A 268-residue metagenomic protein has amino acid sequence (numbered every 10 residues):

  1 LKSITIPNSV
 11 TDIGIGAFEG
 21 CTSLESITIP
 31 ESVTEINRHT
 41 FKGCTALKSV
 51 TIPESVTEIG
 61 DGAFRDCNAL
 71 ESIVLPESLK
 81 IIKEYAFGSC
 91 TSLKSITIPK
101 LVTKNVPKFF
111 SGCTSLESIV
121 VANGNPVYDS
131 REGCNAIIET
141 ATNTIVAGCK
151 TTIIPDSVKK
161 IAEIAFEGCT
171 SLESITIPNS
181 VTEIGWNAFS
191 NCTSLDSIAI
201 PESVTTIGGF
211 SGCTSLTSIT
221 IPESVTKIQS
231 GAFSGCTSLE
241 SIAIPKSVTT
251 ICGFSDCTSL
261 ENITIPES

Functional and structural regions predicted by a protein language model:
L1-D12, T22-E35, T45-E58, C67-I81 (+8 more regions): Structural signature of tandem-repeat unit edges
